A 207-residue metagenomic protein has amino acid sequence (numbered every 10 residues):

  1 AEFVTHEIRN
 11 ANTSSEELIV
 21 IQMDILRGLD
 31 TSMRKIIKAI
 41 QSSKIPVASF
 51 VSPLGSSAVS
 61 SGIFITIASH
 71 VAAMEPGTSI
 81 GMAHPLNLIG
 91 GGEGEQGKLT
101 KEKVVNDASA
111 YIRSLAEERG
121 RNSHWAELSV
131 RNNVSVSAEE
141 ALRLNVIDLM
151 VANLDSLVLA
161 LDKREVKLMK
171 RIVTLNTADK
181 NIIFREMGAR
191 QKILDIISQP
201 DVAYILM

Functional and structural regions predicted by a protein language model:
A1-I197: Soluble extramembrane regions of membrane proteins in the secretory/endomembrane system
I197-M207: Core alpha-helical transmembrane segments of integral membrane proteins
